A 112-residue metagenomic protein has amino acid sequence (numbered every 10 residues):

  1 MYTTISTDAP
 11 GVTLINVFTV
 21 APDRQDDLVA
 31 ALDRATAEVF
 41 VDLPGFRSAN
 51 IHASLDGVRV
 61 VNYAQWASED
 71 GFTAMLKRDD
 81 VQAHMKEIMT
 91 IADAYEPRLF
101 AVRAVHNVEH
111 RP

Functional and structural regions predicted by a protein language model:
M1-V12, T19, N50-V58, K86-P112: Glycine-rich beta-strand-turn "strand-cap" elements at beta-sheet edges
T4, L28, T73-L76: A general boundary/transition motif marking the beginning of the first structured unit of a protein
S6, A21-R24, L43, R78: Serine/threonine-rich low-complexity intrinsically disordered regions
V12-T19, S48-R78: Short, well-ordered beta-strand segments in beta-rich or mixed alpha/beta enzyme and ligand-binding folds
T19-L32: Short, surface-exposed ligand-recognition loops at beta-strand->loop->(often short) alpha-helix junctions that present
P22-R24, D70, R103: Residues that cap or initiate secondary-structure elements
R34-R47, Q65-L99: An amphipathic, aromatic/His-enriched active-site/gating alpha helix that lines ligand/cofactor pockets
